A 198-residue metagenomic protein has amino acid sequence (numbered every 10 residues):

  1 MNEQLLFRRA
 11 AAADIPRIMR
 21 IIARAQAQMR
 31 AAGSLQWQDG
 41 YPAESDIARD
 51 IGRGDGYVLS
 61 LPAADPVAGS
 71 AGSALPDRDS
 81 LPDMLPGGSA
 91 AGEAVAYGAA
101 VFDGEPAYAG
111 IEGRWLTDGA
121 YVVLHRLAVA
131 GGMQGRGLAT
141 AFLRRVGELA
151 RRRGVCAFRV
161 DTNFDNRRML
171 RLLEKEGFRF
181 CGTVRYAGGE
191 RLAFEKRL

Functional and structural regions predicted by a protein language model:
L6-R20: A short beta-loop-alpha structural element at the N-terminal edge of CoA-dependent acyl/N-acetyltransferase catalytic
Q26-D46: Conserved GNAT-fold acetyl-CoA-binding loop/helix
D46-V58, V101-P106, V123: A short helix-loop-beta-strand connector motif used in the catalytic cores of GNAT acetyltransferases and, in some
S80, M84, G88-G92, G98-A128 (+1 more regions): Conserved acyl-donor/pantetheine-binding loop and adjacent beta-alpha core of acyl/acetyltransferases and related
V129, G135-E148, R171-K175: Conserved acetyl-CoA-binding loop-helix of GNAT-fold acetyltransferases
Q134, V160-L170: Conserved beta-strand-loop-alpha-helix junction that forms the acyl-donor binding cleft
A150-T162: Conserved GNAT acetyl-CoA-binding A-motif
D161-T162, E174-A193: Conserved catalytic-core motifs of GNAT/GCN5-like acyltransferases
